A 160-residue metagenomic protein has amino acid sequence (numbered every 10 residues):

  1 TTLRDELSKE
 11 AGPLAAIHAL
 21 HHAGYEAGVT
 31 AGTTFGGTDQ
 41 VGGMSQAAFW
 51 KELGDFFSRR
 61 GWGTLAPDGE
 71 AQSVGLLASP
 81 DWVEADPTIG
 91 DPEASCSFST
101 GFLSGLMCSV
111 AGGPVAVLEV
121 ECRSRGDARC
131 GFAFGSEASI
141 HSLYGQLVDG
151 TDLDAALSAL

Functional and structural regions predicted by a protein language model:
T1-G75, D81-F98, V115-A116, E121-L160: N-terminal accessory segment detector
C96-G112: Active-site helix/loop of acyl-thioester processing domains in fatty-acid/polyketide metabolism, spanning hotdog-fold
